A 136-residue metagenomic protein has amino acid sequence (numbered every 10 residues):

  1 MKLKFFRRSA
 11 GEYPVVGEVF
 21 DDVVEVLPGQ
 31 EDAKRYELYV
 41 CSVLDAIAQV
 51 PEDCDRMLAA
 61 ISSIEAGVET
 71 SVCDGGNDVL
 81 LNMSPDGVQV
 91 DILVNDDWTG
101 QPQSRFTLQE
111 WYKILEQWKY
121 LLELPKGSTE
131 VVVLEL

Functional and structural regions predicted by a protein language model:
M1-V40: Charge-rich, low-complexity N-terminal segments
F5-R8, V26-P28, M83-P85, V90-V94 (+1 more regions): Surface-exposed beta-strand edges and flanking loops
A10-G11, L44, E116: Short linear sequence elements within intrinsically disordered, low-complexity coil regions
V23-V26, D55-R56, D78-L81: Short N-terminal helix-initiation segments at or just after the protein's N-terminus
G29-G67: Short, well-structured hydrophobic secondary-structure segments
L44-I47, K119-Y120, K126-S128: Amphipathic alpha-helical interaction segments
A59-L122: Amphipathic protein-protein interaction modules
G127-L136: Short, highly charged C-terminal tails/helix-capping segments
